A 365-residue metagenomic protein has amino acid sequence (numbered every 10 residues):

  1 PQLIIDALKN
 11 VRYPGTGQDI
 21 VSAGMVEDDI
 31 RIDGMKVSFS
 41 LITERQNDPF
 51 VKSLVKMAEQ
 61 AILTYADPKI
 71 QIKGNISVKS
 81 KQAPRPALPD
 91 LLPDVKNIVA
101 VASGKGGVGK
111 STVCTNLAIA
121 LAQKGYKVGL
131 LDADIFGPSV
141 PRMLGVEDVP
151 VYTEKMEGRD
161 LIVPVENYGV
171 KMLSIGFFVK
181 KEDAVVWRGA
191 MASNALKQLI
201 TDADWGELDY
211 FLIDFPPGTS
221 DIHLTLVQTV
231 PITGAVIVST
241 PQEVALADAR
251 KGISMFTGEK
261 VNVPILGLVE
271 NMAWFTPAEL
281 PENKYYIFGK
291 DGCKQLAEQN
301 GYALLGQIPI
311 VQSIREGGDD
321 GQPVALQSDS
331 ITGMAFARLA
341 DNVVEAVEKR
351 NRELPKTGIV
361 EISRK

Functional and structural regions predicted by a protein language model:
P1-I30: N-proximal, solvent-exposed amphipathic alpha-helical segments enriched in charged/polar residues
S22-M25, D33, V37, T43-A102 (+2 more regions): Extreme N-terminal, non-catalytic leader segments that precede Walker-type/kinase nucleotide-binding cores
V55-K56, D209-Y210, P216-D319: Conserved catalytic-core segment of NTP-binding enzymes
I98-D134, L268: Walker A/P-loop phosphate-binding motif and the immediately C-terminal alpha-helix
L121, Y126-E182: Phosphate-binding loop that captures ATP/GTP phosphates
V151-E154, I175-A190, K197-T225: Switch II (G3) loop of P-loop NTPases
Y286-Q312, D329-M334, R338-K365: C-terminal accessory "lid"/substrate-recognition subdomains
D320-T332: C-terminal boundary of histidine-terminating zinc-finger modules
